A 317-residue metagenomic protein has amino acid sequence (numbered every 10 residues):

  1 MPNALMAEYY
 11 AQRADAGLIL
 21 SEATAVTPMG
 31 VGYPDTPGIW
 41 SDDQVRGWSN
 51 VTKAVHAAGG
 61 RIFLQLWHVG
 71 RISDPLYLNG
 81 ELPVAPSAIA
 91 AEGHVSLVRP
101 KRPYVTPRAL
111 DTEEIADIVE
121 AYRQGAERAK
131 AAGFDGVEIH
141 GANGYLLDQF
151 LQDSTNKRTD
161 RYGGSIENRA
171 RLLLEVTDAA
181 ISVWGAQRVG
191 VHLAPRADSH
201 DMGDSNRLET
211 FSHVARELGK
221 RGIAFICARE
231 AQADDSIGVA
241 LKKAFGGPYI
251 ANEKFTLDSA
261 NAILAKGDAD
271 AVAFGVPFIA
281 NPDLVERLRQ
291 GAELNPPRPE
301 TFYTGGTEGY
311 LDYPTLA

Functional and structural regions predicted by a protein language model:
M1-A317: Flavin-dependent oxidoreductase catalytic cores
